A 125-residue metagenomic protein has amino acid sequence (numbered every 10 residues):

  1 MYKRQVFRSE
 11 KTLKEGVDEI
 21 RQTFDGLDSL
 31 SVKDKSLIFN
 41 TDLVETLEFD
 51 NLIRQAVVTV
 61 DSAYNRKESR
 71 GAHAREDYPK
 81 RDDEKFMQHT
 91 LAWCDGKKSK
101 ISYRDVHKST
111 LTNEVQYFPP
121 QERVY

Functional and structural regions predicted by a protein language model:
K3-Y125: Glycine- and aromatic-enriched mobile tails/lids
